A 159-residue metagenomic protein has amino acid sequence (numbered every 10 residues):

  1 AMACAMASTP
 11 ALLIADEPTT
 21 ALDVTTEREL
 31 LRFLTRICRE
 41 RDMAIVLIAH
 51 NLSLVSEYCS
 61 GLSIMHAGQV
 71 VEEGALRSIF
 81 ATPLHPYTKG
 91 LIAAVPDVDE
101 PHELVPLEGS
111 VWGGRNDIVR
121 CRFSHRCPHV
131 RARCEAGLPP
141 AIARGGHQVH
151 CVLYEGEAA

Functional and structural regions predicted by a protein language model:
A7-A11: A short, proline-enriched helix->beta-strand linker immediately N-terminal to the Walker B motif in ABC-type P-loop
I14, P18, L22-P101: P-loop NTP-binding/switch modules centered on Walker-like glycine-rich loops
E73-A159: Short catalytic/signature loops enriched in Gly
